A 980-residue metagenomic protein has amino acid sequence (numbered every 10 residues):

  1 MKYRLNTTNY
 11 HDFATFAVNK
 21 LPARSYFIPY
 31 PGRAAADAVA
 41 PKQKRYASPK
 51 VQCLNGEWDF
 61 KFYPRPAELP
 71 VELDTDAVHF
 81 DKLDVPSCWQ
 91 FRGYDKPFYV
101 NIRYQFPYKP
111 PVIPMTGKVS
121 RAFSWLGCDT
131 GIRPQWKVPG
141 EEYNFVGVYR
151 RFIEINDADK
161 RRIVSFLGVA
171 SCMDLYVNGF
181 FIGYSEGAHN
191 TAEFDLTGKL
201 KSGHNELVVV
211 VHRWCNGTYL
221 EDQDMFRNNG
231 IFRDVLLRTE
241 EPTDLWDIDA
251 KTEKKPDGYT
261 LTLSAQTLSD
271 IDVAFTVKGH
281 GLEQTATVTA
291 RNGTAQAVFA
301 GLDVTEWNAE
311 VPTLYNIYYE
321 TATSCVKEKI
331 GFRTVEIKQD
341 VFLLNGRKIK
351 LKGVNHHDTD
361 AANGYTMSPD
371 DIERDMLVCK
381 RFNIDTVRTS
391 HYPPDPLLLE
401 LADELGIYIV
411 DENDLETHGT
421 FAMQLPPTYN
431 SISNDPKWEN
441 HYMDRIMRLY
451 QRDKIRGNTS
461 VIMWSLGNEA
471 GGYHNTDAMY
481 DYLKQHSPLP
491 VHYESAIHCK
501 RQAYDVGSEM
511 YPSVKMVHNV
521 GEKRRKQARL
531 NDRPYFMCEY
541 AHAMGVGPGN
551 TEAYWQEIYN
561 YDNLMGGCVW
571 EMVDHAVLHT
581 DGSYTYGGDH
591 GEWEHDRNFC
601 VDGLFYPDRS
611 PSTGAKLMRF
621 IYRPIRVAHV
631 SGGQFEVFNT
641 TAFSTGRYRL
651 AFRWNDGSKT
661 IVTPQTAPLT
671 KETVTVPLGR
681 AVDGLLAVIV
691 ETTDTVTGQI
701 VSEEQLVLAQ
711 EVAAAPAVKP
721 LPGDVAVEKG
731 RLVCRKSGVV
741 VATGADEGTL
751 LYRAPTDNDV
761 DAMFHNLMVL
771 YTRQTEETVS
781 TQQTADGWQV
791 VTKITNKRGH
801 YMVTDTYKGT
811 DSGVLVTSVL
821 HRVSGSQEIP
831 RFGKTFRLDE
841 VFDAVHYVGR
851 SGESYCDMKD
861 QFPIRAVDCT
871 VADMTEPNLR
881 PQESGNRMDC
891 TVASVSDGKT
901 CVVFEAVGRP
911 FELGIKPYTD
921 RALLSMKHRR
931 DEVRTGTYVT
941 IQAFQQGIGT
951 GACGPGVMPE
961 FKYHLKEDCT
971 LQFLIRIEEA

Functional and structural regions predicted by a protein language model:
M1-W125, V210, W555, D562 (+1 more regions): Accessory carbohydrate-binding/adhesion or oligomerization-edge regions at the termini of glycan-active proteins
K2-K44, R92-Y94, F180, Y219 (+4 more regions): Extended substrate-binding grooves/exosites of carbohydrate-active enzymes
K2-L5, N9, A14-A17, L21 (+10 more regions): Accessory beta-strand-rich segments of carbohydrate-active enzymes
C88-V112, T116, R213, N308 (+2 more regions): Beta-strand/loop-rich accessory regions of lumenal/periplasmic or secreted enzymes, predominantly carbohydrate-active
R103-Q105, P110-P139, E186-A188, L196 (+12 more regions): An acidic-aromatic loop/edge-strand motif
L175-V177, G258-V288, A295-A297, Q634-Q665 (+2 more regions): Beta-strand-rich binding/interaction modules
K201-H204, Q266-I337, I689-V690, D694-P716: Extended acidic/polar, glycine-enriched regions that form or flank non-catalytic beta-rich accessory modules
Q223-D244, H575, G582-H629, G633 (+5 more regions): Catalytic cores of secreted or luminal carbohydrate-active enzymes
